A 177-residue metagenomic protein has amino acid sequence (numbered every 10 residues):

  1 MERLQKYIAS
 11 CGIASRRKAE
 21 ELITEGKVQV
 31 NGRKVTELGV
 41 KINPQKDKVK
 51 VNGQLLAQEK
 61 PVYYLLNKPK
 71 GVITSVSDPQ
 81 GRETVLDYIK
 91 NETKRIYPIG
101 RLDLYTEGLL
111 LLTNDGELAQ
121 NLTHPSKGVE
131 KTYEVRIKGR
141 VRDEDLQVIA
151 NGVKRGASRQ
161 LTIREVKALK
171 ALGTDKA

Functional and structural regions predicted by a protein language model:
M1-A177: Basic, flexible Lys/Arg- and Gly-enriched helix-loop patches that mediate nucleic-acid binding at interfaces with rRNA
